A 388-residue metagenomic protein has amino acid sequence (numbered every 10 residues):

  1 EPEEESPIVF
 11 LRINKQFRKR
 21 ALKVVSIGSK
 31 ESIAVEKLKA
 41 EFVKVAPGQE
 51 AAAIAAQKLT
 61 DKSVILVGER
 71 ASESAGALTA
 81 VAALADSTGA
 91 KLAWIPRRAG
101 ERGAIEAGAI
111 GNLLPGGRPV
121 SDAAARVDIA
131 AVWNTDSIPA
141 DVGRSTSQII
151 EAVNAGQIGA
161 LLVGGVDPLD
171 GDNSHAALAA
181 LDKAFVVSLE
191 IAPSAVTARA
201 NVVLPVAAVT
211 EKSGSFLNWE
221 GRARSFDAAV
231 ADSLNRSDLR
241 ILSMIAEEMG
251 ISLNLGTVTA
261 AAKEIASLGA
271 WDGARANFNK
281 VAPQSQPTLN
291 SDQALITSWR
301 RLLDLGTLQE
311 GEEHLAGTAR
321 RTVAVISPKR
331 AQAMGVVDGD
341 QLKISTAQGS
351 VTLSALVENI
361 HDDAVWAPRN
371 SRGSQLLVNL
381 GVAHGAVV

Functional and structural regions predicted by a protein language model:
E1-E4, A71-S74: Short, glycine-rich nucleotide/cofactor-binding loops
E3-I33, L66, V81, A107 (+5 more regions): A cross-kingdom feature strongest in bacterial/archaeal respiratory oxidoreductases
I27-V45: Helix-enriched interaction subdomains in cytosolic or periplasmic regions, typified by TIR/SEFIR signaling/NADase cores
S32, P47-I54, A99-R102, S194 (+1 more regions): A short acidic, often aromatic-flanked loop/helix-cap motif at beta-alpha or helix-coil junctions that lines enzyme
A40, A55, L59-A71, T79-A82: Phosphate/pyrophosphate-binding active-site segments
A40-A52, L204-V206: Short acidic-hydrophobic, aromatic-tinged amphipathic segments that line or gate anion-handling sites
S74, K91-W94, R98-E106, I110-S121: Extended, H/D-rich, highly charged conserved domains that either
G76-A83, S87, K91: Redox- and metal-dependent alpha/beta enzyme cores, enriched for Fe-S-associated oxidoreductases and cofactor-handling
